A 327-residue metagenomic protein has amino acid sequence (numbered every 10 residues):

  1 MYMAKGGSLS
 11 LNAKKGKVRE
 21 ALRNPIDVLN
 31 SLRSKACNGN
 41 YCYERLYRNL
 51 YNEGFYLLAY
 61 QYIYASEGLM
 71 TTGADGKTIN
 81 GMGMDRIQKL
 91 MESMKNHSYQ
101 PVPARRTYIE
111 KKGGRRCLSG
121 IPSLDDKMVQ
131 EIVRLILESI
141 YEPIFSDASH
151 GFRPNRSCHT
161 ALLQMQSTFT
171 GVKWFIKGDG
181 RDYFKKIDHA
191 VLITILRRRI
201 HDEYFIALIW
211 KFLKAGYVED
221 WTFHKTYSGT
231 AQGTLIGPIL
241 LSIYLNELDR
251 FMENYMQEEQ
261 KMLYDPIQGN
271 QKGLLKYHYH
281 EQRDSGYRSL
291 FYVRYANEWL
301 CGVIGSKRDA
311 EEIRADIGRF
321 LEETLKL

Functional and structural regions predicted by a protein language model:
M1-Q88: Non-catalytic, polymerase-adjacent accessory regions of viral genome-replication enzymes
N24, C42, C117-R134, E142-F145 (+5 more regions): Duplex nucleic acid-engaging cores and interfaces of nucleic-acid transaction enzymes
L29, E53, E67, I136 (+2 more regions): Charged structural interfaces that engage phosphate-rich ligands and support phosphoryl-transfer chemistry
I63, E92-R115, L124, M128-I136 (+2 more regions): Reverse-transcriptase-like RNA-dependent polymerase core
Y64-T72, K111-C117, E142-S146, W221-S228: A short, surface-exposed helix-loop junction/capping segment
D75-G83, A104-G114, D147-C158, D182 (+1 more regions): Short, glycine/charge-rich beta-strand/loop segments that flank catalytic centers and engage negatively charged groups
S139: A positively charged, amphipathic N-terminal helix/segment that binds anionic biomolecules
D147-A148, R153-R156, T160-L327: Conserved polymerase palm-domain catalytic core
